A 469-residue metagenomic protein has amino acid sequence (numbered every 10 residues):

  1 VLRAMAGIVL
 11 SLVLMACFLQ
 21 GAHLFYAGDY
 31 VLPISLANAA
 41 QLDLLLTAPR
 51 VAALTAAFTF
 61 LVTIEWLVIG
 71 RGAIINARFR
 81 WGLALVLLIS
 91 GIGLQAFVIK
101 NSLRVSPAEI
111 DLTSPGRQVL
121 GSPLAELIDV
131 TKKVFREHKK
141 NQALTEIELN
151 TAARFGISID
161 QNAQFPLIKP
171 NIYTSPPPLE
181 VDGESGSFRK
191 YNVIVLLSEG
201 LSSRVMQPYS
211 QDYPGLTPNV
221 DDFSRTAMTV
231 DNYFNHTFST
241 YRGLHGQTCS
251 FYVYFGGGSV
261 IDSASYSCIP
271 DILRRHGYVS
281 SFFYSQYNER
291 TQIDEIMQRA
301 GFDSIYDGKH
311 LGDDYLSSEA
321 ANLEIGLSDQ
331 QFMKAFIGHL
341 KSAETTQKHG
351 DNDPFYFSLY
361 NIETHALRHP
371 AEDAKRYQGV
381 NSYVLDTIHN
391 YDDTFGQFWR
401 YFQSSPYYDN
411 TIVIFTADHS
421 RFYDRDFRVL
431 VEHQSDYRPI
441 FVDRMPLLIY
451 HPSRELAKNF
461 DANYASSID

Functional and structural regions predicted by a protein language model:
V1-E137: Transmembrane and membrane-interface helices of multi-pass, inner-membrane envelope-modifying transferases
A6, D29, P33, N38-A40 (+10 more regions): Short, well-ordered helical secondary-structure segments
L45, V130, V134, R154 (+2 more regions): Residues that form generic nucleotide/phosphate-binding pockets
I64, I128, K140, L149 (+3 more regions): Intrinsic-disorder/low-complexity regions
L83-I89, G156, F165, D409: Low-complexity, intrinsically disordered short peptide segments enriched in small/polar/basic residues
L94-K190: Membrane-interface segments at or immediately adjacent to transmembrane helices that form the boundary between
N162-D469: Solvent-exposed soluble domains appended to multi-pass membrane proteins
